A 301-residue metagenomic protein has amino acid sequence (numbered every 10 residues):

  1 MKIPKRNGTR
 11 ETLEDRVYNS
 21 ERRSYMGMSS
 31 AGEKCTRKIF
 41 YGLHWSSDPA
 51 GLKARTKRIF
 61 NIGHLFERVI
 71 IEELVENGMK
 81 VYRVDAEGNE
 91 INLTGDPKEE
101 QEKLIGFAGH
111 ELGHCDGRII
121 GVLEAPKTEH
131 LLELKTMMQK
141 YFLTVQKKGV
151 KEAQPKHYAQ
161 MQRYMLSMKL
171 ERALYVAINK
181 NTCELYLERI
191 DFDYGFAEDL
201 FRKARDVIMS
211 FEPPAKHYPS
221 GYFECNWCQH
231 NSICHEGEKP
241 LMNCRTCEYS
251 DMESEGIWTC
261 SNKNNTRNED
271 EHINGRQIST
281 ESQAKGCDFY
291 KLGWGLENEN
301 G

Functional and structural regions predicted by a protein language model:
M1-L131, M138-K140, I278-T280, C287-D288: Metal-dependent nuclease catalytic cores that hydrolyze phosphodiester bonds in DNA/RNA, characterized by
R83, L131-E133, R172-A177: A structural signal for short, well-ordered beta-strand segments and their strand-loop junctions that often border
T144, K148-Y158, R163-Q277, E281-G301: Metal-dependent nuclease catalytic regions and adjoining charged, substrate-binding loops involved in nucleic-acid end
